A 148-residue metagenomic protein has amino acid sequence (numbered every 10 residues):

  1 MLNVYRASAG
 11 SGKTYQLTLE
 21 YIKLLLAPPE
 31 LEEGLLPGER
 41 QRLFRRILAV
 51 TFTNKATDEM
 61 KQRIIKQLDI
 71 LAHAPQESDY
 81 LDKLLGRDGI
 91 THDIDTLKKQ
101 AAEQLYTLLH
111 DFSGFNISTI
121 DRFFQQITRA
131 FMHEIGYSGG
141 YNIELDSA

Functional and structural regions predicted by a protein language model:
M1-G136: P-loop NTPase Walker
G136-N142: Short helix/strand-bridging catalytic loops that position acidic/His residues to coordinate divalent metals and engage
N142-A148: N-terminal nucleotide-handling cores and adjacent loading/scaffold lobes of large enzymes and macromolecular assemblies
